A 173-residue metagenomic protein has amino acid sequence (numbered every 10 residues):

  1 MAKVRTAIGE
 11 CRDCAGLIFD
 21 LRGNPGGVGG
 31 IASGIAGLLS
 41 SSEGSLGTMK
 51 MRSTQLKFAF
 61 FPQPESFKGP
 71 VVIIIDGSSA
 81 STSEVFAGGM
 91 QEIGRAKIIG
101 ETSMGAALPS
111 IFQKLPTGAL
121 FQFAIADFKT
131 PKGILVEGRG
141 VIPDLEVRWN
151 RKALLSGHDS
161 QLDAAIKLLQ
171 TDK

Functional and structural regions predicted by a protein language model:
M1-P116, L154, L168-D172: Cleft-lining beta-strand/loop regions that shape enzyme active-site pockets
T117, Q122-D127: Short acidic, Pro/Gly- and aromatic-enriched capping/linker segments at domain boundaries
T130: Short, acidic, Ser/Thr-enriched surface-loop or helix-capping motifs
V136: Alpha/beta-hydrolase-fold serine-hydrolase catalytic core, especially in secreted/extracellular enzymes
R139-R151: Short helix/strand-capping connector loops at secondary-structure junctions
W149-K173: Low-complexity, Gly/Ser/Thr/Pro-rich intrinsically disordered linker/tail segments
